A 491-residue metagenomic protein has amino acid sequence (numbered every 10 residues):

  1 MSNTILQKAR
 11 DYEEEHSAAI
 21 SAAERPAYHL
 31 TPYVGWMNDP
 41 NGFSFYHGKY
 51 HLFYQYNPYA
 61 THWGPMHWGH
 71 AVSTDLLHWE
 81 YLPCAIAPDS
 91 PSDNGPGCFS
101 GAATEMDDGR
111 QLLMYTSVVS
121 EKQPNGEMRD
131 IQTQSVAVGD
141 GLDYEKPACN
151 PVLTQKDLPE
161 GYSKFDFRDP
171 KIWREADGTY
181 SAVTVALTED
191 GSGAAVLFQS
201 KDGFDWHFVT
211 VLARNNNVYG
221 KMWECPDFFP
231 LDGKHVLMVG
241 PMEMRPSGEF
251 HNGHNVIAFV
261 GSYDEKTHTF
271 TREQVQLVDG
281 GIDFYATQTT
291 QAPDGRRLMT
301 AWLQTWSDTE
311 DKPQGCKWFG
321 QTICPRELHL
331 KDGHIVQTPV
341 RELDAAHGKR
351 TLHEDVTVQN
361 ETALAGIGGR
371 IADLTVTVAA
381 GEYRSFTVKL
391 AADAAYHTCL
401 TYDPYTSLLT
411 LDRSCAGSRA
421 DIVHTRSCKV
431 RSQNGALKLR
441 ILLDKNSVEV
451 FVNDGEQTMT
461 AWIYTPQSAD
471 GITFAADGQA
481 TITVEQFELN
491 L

Functional and structural regions predicted by a protein language model:
M1-D169, R174-V218, P230-D279, L303-D355 (+3 more regions): Beta-rich carbohydrate-recognition and catalytic domains
R10-E15, V260-L491: Beta-rich accessory regions
F229-P230, Q479: Juxtamembrane/interface motifs at transmembrane-helix termini
